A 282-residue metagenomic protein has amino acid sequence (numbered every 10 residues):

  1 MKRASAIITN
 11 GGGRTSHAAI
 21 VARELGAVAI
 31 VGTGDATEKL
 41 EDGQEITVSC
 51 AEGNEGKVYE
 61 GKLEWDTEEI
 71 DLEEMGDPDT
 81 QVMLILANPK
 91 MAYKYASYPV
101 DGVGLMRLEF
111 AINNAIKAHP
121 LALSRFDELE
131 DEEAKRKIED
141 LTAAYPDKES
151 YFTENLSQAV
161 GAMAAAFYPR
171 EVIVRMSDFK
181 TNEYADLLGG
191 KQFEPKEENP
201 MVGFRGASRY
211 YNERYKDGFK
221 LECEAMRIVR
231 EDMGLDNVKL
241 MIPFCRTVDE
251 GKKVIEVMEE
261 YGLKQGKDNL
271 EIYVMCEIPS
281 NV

Functional and structural regions predicted by a protein language model:
M1-M106, F110-E130: Acidic, glycine-rich flexible loop/linker segments
I70-V282: Conserved alpha/beta-domain cores
